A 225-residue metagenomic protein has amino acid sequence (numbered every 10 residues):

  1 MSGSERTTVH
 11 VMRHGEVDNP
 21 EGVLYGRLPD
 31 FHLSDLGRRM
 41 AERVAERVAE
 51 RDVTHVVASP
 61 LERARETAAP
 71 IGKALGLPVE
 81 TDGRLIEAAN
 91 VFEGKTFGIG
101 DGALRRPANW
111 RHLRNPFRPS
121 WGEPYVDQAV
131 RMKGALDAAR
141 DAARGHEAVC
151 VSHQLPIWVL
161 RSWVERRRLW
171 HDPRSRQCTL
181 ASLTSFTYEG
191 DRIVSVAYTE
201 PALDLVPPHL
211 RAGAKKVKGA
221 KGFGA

Functional and structural regions predicted by a protein language model:
S2-T7, E80-T81, E87-I99, H146 (+1 more regions): Acidic, low-complexity terminal tails and accessory targeting/binding regions of phosphate-metabolizing enzymes
G3-S4, R43-N109, G224: Phosphate-coordination/substrate-recognition cap region in phosphate-metabolizing enzymes
R6-H14: Short, hydrophobic/glycine-enriched beta-strand segments
V9, H146-Q154: Generic beta-sheet signal
E16-T67, I71, W121-K133: Loop-to-helix element that buttresses phosphate recognition and phosphoryl-transfer chemistry
V17, P156-I157: Short active-site segment of divalent metal-dependent hydrolases/proteases that encodes the spacing between
E50-D52, A139-H146: Glycine-rich phosphate-binding loop signature in dinucleotide/nucleotide-binding domains
R106-D127, K218-K221: Short glycine/proline- and acidic residue-enriched helix-loop micro-motifs that form flexible lids or anion-recognition
